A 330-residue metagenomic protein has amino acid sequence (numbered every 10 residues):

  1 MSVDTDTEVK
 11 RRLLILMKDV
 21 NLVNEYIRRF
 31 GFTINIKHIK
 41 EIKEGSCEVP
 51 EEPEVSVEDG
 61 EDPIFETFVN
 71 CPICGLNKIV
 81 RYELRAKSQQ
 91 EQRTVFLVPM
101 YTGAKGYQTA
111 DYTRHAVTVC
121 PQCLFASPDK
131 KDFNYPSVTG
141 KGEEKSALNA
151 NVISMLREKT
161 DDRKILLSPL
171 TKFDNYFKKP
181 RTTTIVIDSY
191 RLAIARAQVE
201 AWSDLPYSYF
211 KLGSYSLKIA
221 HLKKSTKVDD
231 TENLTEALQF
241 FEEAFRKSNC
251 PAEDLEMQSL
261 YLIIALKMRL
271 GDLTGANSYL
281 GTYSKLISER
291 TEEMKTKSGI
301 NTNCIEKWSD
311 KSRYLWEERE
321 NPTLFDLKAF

Functional and structural regions predicted by a protein language model:
S2-A147: N-terminal cysteine/histidine-rich coordination modules
T5-T7, R11-E51, L262-Y279, N303-F330: Alpha-helical linker/edge segments of TPR/alpha-solenoid repeat scaffolds and analogous pre-/post-domain helices
R12, Y26, N151, M155 (+5 more regions): Charge-rich, solvent-exposed alpha-helical interaction surfaces
V20, N24, A201, I287-M294: Short, flexible helical or helix-coil boundary motifs
V69-R81, L212-S216, E236-A237, Y279: Conserved long hydrophobic alpha-helices within structured protein cores
A86-E91, F177-I185, D230-L234: An acidic intrinsically disordered interaction segment
A147-V199, S203-T226, D254-R269, K307-E318: Amphipathic alpha-helical repeat scaffolds of TPR domains
S214-K328: C-terminal, charged low-complexity interaction regions
